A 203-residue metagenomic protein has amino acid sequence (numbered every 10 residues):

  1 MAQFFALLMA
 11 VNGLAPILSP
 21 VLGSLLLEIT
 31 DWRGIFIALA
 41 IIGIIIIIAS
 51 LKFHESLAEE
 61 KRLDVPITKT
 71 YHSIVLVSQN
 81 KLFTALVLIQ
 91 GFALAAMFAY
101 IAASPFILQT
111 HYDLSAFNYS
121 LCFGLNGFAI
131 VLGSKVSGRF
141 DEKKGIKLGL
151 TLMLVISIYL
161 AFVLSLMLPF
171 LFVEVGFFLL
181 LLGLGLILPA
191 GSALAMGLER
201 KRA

Functional and structural regions predicted by a protein language model:
M1, L186-E199: Intracellular juxtamembrane helix-capping segments at the cytosolic ends of symmetry-related transmembrane helices
F4-L51: Helix-loop-helix hairpin linking two adjacent transmembrane segments in secondary transporters
A6-L14, L18, G91, G124 (+2 more regions): Transmembrane alpha-helical cores of Major Facilitator Superfamily
S56-V87: Juxtamembrane intracellular "pre-TM" segments in multi-pass secondary transporters
Q79-M97, F178-L179: Pair of pore-lining "gating" transmembrane helices in MFS-fold secondary transporters
A102-F117: Short amphipathic helix-loop junctions that connect adjacent transmembrane helices in Major Facilitator Superfamily/SLC
Y119-F140: Transmembrane alpha-helices of Major Facilitator/SLC transporters
I146-G191: C-terminal transmembrane helical hairpin of 12-TM major facilitator-type secondary transporters
